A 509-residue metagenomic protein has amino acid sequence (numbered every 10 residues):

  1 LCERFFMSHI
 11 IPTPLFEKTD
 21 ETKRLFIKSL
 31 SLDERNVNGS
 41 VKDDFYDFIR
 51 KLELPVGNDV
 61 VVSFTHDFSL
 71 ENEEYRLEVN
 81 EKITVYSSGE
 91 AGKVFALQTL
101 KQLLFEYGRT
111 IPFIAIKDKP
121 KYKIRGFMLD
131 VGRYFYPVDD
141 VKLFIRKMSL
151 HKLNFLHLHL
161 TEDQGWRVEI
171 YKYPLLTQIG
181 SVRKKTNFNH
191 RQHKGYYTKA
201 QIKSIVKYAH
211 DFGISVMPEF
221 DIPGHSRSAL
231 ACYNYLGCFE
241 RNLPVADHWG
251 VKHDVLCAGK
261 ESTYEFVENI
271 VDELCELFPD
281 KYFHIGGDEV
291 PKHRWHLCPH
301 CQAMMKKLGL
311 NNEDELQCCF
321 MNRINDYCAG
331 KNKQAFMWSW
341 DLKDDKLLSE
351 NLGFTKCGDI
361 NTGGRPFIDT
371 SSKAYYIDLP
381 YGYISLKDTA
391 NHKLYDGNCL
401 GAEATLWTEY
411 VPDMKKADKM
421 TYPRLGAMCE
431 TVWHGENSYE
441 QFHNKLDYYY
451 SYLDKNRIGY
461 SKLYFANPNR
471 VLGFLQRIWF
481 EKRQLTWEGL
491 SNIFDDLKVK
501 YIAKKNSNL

Functional and structural regions predicted by a protein language model:
F5-P120, Q334-D344, L348-L352, D447-I458 (+4 more regions): Acidic, contiguous N-terminal accessory segments
P12-L15, L70-E265, N269-Y282, R323 (+1 more regions): Feature activates predominantly on carbohydrate-active enzymes
G39, A91-V94, F135-D139, Y196 (+7 more regions): Soluble non-cytosolic domains of exported or imported proteins
M128, H157, S215-E219, C257 (+5 more regions): Structured core elements
F220, F283-H293, T405-T408, P412: Short acidic/histidine-rich active-site segments
N234, P244-N351: Active-site neighborhood of glycoside hydrolase catalytic domains
A335-L509: Flexible, acidic glycine-rich loops studded with aromatic residues
